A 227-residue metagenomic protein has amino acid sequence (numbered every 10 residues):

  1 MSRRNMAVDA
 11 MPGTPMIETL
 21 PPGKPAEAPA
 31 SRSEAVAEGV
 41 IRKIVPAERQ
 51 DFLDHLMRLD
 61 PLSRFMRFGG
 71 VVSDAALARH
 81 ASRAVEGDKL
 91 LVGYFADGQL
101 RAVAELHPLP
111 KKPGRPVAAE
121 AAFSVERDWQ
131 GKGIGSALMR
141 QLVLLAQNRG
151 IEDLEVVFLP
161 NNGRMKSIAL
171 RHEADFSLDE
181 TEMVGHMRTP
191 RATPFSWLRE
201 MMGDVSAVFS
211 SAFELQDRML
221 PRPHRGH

Functional and structural regions predicted by a protein language model:
M1-V36: Short acidic N-proximal helix/loop "leader" segments that mark the beginning of a domain or an inter-domain linker
V40-D51: A short beta-loop-alpha structural element at the N-terminal edge of CoA-dependent acyl/N-acetyltransferase catalytic
D54-G69: Helix-loop element at the rim of GNAT/NAT acetyltransferase active sites that forms part of the acceptor-substrate
R67-V117, E126: Acetyl-CoA-dependent GNAT
E120-G131, F158-L159: A short, internal acetyl-CoA/4′-phosphopantetheine-binding micro-motif in the GNAT/acyltransferase core
G131-A146, D153, G163, S167-R171: Conserved acetyl-CoA-binding loop-helix of GNAT-fold acetyltransferases
V157, L170-P190: Conserved catalytic-core motifs of GNAT/GCN5-like acyltransferases
T181-R218: C-terminal "cap" of GNAT-fold acetyltransferases
